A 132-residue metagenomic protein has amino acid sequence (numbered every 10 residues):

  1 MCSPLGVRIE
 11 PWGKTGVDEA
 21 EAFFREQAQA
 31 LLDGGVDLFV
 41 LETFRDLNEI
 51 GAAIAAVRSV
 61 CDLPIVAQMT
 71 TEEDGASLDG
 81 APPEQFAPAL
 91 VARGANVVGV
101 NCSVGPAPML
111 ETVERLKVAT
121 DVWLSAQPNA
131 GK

Functional and structural regions predicted by a protein language model:
M1-K132: Domain-level signal for soluble alpha/beta catalytic cores
